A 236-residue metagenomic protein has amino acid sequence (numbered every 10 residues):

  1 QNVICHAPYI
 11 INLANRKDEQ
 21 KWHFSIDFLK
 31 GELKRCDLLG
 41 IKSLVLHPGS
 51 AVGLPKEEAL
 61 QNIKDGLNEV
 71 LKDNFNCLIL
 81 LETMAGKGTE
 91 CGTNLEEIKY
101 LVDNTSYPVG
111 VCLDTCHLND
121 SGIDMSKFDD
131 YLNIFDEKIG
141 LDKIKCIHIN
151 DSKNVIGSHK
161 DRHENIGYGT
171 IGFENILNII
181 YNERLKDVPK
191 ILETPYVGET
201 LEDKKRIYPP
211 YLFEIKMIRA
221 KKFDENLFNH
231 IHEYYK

Functional and structural regions predicted by a protein language model:
Q1-A7, L13, K17-G31, K221-K236: N-terminal pre-domain/capping segments
H6, C36, L44, I79 (+3 more regions): Conserved, mostly hydrophobic/aromatic
N12-G110: Active-site acidic/histidine proton-transfer and metal-coordination neighborhood in alpha/beta enzyme cores
K42, K145, K186: Short acidic/polar active-site loop segments enriched in Thr and Asp
D65-I166: Acidic/histidine-rich catalytic cores of soluble enzymes
D130-E137, Y168-R184: A short, acidic, amphipathic alpha-helical segment used as a generic capping/interface helix at domain edges
I191-P210, Y234-Y235: A short, acidic, flexible beta-alpha connecting loop/helix-capping segment that sits on the rim of active
L201-F228: C-terminal helical cap(s) of enzyme catalytic domains, especially alpha/beta-barrels
